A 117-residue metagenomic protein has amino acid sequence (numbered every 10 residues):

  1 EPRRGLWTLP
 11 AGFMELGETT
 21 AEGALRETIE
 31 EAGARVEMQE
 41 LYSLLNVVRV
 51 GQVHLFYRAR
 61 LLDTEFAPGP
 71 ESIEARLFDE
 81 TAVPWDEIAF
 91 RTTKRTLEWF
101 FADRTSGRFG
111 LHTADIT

Functional and structural regions predicted by a protein language model:
E1-W7, G51: A conserved beta-turn-beta hairpin within the catalytic core of GNAT-like acetyltransferases that forms part
T8-M14: Short helix/strand-bridging catalytic loops that position acidic/His residues to coordinate divalent metals and engage
M14-F109, D115-I116: Unchanged
